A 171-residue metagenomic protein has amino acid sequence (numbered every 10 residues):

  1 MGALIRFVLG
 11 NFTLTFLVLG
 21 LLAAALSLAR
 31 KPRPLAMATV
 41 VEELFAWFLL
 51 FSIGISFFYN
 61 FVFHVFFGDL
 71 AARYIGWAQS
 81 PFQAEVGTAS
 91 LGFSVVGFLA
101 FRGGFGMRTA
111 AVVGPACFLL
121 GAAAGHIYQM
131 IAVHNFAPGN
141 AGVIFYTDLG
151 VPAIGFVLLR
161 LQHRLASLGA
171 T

Functional and structural regions predicted by a protein language model:
M1-A23: Hydrophobic transmembrane alpha-helical segments in integral membrane proteins
R6-F7, A72-Q83, N135-Y146: Non-cytosolic membrane-interface motifs at loop->transmembrane helix junctions
A23-L28, L99-A100, V151-G169: Membrane-water interface at the C-terminal end of transmembrane alpha helices
K31-F48, R102-M107, L168: Membrane-interface helix-boundary motifs at transmembrane edges
F48-I53, I75-S90: A loop-to-helix transmembrane entry motif
F58-A78: Membrane-helix boundary elements
A89-F93, A111-Y128, G150-V151: Hydrophobic alpha-helical membrane segments
A100-T109, A124-A141: Membrane-helix boundary connector in multi-pass membrane proteins
